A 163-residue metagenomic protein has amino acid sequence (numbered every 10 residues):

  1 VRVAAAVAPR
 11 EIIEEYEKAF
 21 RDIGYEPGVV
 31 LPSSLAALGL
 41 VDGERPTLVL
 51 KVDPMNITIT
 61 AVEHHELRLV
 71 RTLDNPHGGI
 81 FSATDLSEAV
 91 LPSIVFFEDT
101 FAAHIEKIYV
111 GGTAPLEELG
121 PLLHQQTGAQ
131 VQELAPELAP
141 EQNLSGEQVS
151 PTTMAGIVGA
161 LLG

Functional and structural regions predicted by a protein language model:
V1-G163: Hydrophobic/aromatic-enriched cytosolic interaction surfaces used to assemble or bind macromolecules
